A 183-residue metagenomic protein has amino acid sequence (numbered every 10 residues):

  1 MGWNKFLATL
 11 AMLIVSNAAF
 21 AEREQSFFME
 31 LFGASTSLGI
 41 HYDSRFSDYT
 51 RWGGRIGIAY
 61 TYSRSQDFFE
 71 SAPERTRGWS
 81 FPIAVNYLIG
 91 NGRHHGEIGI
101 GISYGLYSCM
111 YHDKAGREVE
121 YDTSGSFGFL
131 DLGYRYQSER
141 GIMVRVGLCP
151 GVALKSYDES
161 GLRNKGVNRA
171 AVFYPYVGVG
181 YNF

Functional and structural regions predicted by a protein language model:
M1-K5: Positively charged n-region of N-terminal signal peptides that target proteins for export
F6-V15: Sec-dependent N-terminal signal peptides
N17-A21: Sec/Tat signal peptide C-region and signal peptidase I cleavage site
R23-Q25, D113-R117, E159-R163: Extracytoplasmic loops and strand-loop junctions of Gram-negative outer membrane beta-barrel proteins
R23-T36: Short N-terminal segments immediately surrounding and downstream of signal-peptide cleavage
L38-I142, V146, G180: Gram-negative (and chloroplast) outer-membrane scaffold detector with strong preference for beta-barrel transmembrane
L88, S103, C149-V152, A171-Y174: Structured catalytic cores of enzymes that bind and process phosphorylated ligands/cofactors
R169-F183: Outer-membrane beta-barrel "beta-signal"
